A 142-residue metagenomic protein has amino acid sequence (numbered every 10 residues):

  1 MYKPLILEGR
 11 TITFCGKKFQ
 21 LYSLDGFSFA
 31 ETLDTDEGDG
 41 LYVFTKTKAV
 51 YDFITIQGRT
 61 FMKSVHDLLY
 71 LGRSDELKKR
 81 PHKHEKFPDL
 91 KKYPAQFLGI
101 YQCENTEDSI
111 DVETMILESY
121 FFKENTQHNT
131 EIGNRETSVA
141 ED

Functional and structural regions predicted by a protein language model:
M1-D75, Y101-L117, T137-D142: GIY-YIG nuclease catalytic motif and its immediate N-terminal context
K78-H82, F87-N134: Acidic, metal/cofactor-coordinating or nucleic-acid-engaging core segments within structured domains
